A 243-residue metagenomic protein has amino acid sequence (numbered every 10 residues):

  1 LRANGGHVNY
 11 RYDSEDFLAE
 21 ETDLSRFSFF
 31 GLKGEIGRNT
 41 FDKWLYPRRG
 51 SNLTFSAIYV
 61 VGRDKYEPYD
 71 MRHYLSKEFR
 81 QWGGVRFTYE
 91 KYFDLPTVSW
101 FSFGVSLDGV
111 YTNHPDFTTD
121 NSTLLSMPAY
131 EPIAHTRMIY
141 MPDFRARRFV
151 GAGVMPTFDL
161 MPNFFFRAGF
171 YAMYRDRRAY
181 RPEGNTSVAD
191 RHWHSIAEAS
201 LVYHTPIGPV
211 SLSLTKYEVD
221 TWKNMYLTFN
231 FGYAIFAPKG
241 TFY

Functional and structural regions predicted by a protein language model:
L1-N9, S51-V61, V105-Y111, P156 (+5 more regions): Transmembrane beta-barrel strands of outer-membrane/channel proteins
R2-L18, S25, F29-G31, G37-F41 (+1 more regions): Intrinsically disordered, low-complexity linker/loop segments enriched in Gly/Pro and charged/polar residues
G5-N9, S28-F30, G83, R148-V150 (+2 more regions): Transmembrane beta-barrel architecture of outer-membrane proteins
R11-E20, P47-R49, K65-R72, P115-L125 (+2 more regions): Outer-membrane beta-barrel translocator domains and adjoining extracellular loop/strand segments of Gram-negative
E21-S28, Y74-Q81, P142-A146, S187-W193 (+1 more regions): Replace "Gram-negative outer membrane beta-barrel proteins" with "bacterial and organellar outer membrane beta-barrel
G31-G37, F41-M161, F166-A168: C-terminal outer-membrane beta-barrel translocator/porin domains of Gram-negative envelope proteins and their
K33, L201-V210, K223-Y243: Outer-membrane beta-barrel "beta-signal"
M161-A168, R177-Y180, P209-S211, W222: Extended hydrophobic-aromatic, low-complexity segments
